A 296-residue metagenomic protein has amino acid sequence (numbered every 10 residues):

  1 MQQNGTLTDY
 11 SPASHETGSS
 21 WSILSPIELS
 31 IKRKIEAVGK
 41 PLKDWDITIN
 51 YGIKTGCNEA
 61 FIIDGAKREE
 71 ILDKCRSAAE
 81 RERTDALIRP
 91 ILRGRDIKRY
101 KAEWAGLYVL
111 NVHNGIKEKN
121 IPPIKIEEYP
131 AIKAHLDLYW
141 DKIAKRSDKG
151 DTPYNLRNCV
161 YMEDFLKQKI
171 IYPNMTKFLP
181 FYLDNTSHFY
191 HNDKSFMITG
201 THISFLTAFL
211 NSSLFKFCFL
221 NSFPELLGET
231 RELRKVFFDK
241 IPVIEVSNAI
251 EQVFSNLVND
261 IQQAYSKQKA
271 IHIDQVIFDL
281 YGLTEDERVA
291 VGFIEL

Functional and structural regions predicted by a protein language model:
Q2-D9, I277, Y281: S-adenosyl-L-methionine
T6-Q252: Polybasic, glycine- and aromatic-enriched phosphate-binding surface used to engage nucleic acids
L138, N256-D260, I294: Residues within well-ordered alpha-helical secondary structure of globular protein domains
F237-I277, Y281: Extended amphipathic alpha-helical segments enriched in small hydrophobics
H272-L296: Conserved AMP-binding
